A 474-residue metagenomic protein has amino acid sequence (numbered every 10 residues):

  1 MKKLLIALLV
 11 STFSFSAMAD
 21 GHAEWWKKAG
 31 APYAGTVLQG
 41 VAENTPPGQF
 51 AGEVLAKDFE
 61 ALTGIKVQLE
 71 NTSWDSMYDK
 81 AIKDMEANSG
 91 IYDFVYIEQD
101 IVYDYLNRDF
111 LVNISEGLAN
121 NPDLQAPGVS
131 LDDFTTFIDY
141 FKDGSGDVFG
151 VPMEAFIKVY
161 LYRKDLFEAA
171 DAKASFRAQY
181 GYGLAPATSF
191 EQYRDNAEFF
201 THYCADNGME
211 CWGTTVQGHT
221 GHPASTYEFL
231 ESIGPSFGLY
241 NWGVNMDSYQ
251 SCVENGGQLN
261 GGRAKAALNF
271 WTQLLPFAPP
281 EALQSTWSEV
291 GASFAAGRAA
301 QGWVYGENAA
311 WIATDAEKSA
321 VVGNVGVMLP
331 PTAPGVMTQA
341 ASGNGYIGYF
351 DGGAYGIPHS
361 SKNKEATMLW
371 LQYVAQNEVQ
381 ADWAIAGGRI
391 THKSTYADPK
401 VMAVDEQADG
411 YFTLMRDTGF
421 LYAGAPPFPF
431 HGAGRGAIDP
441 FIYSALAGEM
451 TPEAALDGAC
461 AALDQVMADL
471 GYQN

Functional and structural regions predicted by a protein language model:
M1-L38, A61, D464-N474: Short, low-complexity disordered leader/linker segments with a strong preference for bacterial N-terminal type II
D20-P32, Q99-V159, F229, G326-P331 (+2 more regions): Hinge/lid segment of periplasmic solute-binding proteins
A23-A29, P46-K66, L161, D165 (+2 more regions): Short, polar/charged alpha-helical segment
A23-W26, A34-V37, E43, V325-G335 (+3 more regions): Long, aromatic- and glycine/proline-rich binding clefts that accommodate carbohydrate-like moieties
V54-D133, D147, A169-A170, S175 (+3 more regions): Extracytoplasmic "Venus flytrap"/periplasmic binding protein-like
T72-K80, T188-Q192, A282-A296: Short helix-initiation/N-cap motifs at beta->coil->alpha
G146, L166, Q273-P279, E317-I390 (+1 more regions): Extracytoplasmic/periplasmic substrate-recognition and gating elements
Q192-T201, P235-Q284, G326: Glycine-centered hinge/linker elements that transmit conformational signals in sensory and ligand-binding systems
